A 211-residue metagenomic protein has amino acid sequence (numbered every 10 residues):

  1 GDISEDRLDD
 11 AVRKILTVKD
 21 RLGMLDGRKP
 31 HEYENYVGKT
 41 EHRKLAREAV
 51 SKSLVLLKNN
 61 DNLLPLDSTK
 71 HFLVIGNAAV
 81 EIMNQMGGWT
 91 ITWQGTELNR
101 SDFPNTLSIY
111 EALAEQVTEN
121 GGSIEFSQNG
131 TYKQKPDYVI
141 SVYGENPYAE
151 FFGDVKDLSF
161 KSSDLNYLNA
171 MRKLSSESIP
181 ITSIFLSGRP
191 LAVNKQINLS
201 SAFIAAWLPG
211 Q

Functional and structural regions predicted by a protein language model:
G1-D26, E34: Long, well-ordered, tryptophan-enriched scaffold segments
G1-E5, T17, Y36-T40, K44-Q211: C-terminal non-catalytic regions of proteins with extracellular/luminal or membrane-system context
P30: Acidic, histidine-bearing metal-coordination/catalytic regions of metal-dependent phosphoesterases
